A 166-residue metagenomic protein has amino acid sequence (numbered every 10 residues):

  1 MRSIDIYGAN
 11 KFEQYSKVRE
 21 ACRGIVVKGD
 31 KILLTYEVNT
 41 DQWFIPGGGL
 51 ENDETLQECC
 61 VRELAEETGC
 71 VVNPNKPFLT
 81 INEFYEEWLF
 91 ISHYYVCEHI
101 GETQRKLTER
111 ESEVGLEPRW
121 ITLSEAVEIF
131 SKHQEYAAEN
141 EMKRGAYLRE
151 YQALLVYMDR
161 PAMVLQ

Functional and structural regions predicted by a protein language model:
M1-R23: Acidic, metal-coordinating catalytic segment for phosphate/diphosphate chemistry, firing primarily on the Nudix
E20-C22, D30, H93, L116: Change "...and in nucleic-acid phosphodiester-cleaving endonucleases..." to "...and in nucleic-acid processing enzymes
V26-G29, C97-H99: Active-site beta-strand termini and strand-to-loop segments that position acidic
V27-E66: Conserved Nudix-box catalytic region and its N-terminal flanking loop in Nudix hydrolases and closely related
E37, P77-F78: Residue-level detector of beta-propeller blades
D41, S112-Q166: Nudix hydrolase/Nudix homology domain
L50-N73, N82-Y136: Unchanged
